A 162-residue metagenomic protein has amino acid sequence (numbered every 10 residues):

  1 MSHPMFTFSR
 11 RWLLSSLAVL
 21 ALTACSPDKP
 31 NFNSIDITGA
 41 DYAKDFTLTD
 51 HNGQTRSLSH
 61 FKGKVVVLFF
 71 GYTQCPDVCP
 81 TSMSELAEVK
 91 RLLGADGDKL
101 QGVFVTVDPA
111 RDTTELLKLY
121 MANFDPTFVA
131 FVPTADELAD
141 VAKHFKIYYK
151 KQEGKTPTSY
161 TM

Functional and structural regions predicted by a protein language model:
R10-L14: N-terminal export leaders
A21-A24: C-terminal motif of bacterial Sec signal peptides marking the signal peptidase cleavage site
S26-D28: Bacterial signal peptide processing site
F46-V66, K90: A short beta-strand-turn-helix
L58-S82, L86: Short active-site neighborhood of thiol/selenol oxidoreductases, capturing the structured segment around
K64-V65, T81-V105: Conserved helix-turn-beta segment immediately C-terminal to the redox Cys motif in thioredoxin-like folds
K99-D112, T127-D136: Thiol-based oxidoreductase modules, predominantly thioredoxin-like and allied folds used for disulfide exchange
K118-M162: Short, internal strand/loop/helix patches that form the active-site neighborhood or redox-interaction surface
